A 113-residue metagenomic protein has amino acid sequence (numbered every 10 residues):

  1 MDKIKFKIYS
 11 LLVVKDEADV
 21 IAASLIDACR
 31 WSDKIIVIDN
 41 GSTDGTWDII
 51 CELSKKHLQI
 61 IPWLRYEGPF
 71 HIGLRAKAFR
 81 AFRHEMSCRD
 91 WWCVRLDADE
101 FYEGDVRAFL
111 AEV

Functional and structural regions predicted by a protein language model:
K7-Y9, K34: Cell-envelope/extracellular polymer assembly enzymes that use nucleotide-activated donors
D16-D33: Short, well-formed alpha-helical segments that are part of the catalytic scaffolds of diverse glycosyltransferases
W31, L53-K56: Short, structured coil segments at secondary-structure junctions
D39-I50, E67-G68, D97: A conserved acidic beta->alpha catalytic loop
K55-K77, E85: Conserved donor nucleotide-binding strand/loop of the catalytic core
S87-E103: Short beta-strand-to-loop acidic/aromatic patch adjacent to the donor-nucleotide binding site
V106-V113: Conserved donor-nucleotide/metal-binding helix-loop-beta segment in metal-dependent transferases, i.e., the alpha-helix
